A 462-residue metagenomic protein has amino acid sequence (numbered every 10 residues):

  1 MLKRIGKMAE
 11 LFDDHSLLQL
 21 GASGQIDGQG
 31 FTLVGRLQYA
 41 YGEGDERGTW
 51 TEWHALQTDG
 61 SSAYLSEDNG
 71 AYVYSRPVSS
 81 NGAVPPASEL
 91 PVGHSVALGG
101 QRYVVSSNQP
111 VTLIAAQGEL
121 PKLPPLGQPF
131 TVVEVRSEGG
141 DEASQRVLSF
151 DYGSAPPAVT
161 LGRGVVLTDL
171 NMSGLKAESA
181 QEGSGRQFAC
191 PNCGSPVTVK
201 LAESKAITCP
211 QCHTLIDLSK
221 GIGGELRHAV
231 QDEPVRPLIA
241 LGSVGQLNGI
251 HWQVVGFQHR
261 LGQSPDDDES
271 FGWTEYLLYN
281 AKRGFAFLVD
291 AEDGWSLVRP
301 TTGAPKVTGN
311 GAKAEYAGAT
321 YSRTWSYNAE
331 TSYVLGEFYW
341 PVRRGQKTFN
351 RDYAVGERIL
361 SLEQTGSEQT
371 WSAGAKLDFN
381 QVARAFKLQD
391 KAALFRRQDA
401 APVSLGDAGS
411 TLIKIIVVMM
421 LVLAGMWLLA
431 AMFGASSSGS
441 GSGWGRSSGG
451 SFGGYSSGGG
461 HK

Functional and structural regions predicted by a protein language model:
M1-L18, A22-S410: Short, surface-exposed polybasic-aromatic patches that bind anionic ligands, especially phosphate groups
Q187, G374-K462: Low-complexity, glycine/proline/serine-enriched intrinsically disordered segments
